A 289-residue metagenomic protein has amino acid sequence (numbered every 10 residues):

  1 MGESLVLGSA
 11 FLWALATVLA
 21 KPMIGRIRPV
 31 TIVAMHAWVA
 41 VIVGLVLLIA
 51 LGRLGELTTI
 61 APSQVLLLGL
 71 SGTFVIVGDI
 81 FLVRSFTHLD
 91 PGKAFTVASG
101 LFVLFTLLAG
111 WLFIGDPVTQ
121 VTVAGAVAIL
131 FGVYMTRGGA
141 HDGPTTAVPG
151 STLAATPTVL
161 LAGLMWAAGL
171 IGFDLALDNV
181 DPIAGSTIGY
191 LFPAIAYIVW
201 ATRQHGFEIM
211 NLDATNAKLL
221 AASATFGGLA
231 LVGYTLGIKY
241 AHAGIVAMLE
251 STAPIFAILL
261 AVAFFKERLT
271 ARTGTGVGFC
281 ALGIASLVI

Functional and structural regions predicted by a protein language model:
M1-L15, L19-V30, M35-T73, V77-L89 (+5 more regions): Membrane-interface interhelical linkers
G8, M35-H36, L70, V97-A98 (+5 more regions): Hydrophobic core positions of alpha-helical segments in small-molecule transporters and transporter systems
L12, F74, L101-F102, M165 (+2 more regions): MFS transmembrane alpha-helix packing/gate-lining sites
L15, V77, L104-F105, A168 (+2 more regions): Residue positions within transmembrane alpha-helices of multi-pass solute transporters
I32-V33, A94, G185, V246: Juxtamembrane helix-start motifs in multi-pass secondary transporters
V39-G44, V97-L112, F192-A196, A230-G233 (+2 more regions): Alpha-helical transmembrane segments of compact multi-pass small-molecule transporters, enriched in specific families
G44-G55, F105-V118, L161-D178, F226-A241 (+1 more regions): Hydrophobic alpha-helical transmembrane segments in multi-pass integral membrane proteins
T58, P62, A98, G115-M135 (+3 more regions): Loop-to-transmembrane alpha-helix entry segments
